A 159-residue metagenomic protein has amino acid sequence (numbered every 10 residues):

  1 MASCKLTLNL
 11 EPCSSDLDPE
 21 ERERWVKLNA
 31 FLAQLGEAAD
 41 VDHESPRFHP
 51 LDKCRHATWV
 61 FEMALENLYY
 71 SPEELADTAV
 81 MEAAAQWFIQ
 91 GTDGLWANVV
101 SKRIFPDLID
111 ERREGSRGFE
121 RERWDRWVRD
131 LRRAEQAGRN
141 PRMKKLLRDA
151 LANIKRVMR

Functional and structural regions predicted by a protein language model:
M1-F119, L151: Eukaryote-skewed repeat-based solenoidal scaffolds used as protein-protein interaction platforms, primarily
R123-R159: Eukaryotic acidic, Ser/Thr-rich intrinsically disordered low-complexity regions
